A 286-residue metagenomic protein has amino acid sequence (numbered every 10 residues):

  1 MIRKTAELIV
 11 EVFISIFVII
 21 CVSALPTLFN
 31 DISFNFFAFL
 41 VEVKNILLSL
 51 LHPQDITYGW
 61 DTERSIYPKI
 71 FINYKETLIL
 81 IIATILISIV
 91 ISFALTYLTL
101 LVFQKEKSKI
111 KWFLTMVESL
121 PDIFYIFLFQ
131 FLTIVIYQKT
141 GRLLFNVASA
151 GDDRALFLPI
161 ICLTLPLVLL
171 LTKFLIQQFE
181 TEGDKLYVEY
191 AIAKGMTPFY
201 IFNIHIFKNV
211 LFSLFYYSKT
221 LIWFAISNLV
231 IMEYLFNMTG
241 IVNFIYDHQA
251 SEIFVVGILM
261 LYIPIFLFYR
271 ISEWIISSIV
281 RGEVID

Functional and structural regions predicted by a protein language model:
I9-V18, F199-N228: Transmembrane alpha-helices
D31-I85, F157, A250-S251: Periplasmic/extracellular loop-to-transmembrane helix junction in inner-membrane transport proteins
I66-L101, L214-I222: Transmembrane alpha-helix signature in integral membrane proteins
T84-T115, F127-F131, L229: Transmembrane-helix boundary motif in ABC transporter permease subunits
L114-P166, S251: Generic hydrophobic transmembrane alpha-helix motif, especially the helices
A150-I192, W274: Membrane-cytosol interface at the C-terminal ends of specific transmembrane alpha-helices in multi-pass membrane
P159-L170, F236-S278: Hydrophobic alpha-helical transmembrane segments of polytopic membrane proteins
